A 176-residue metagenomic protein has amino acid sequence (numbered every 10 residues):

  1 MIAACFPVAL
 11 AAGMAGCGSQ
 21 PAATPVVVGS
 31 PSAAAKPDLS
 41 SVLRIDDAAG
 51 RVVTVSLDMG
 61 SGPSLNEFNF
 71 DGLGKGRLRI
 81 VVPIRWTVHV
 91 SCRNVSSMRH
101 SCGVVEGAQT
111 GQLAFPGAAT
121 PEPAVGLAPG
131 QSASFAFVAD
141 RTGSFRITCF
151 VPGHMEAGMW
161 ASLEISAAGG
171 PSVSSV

Functional and structural regions predicted by a protein language model:
M1-L65, V173-V176: Extracytoplasmic entry segments of secretory-pathway proteins
A15, S19-P21, P25-P37, S97 (+1 more regions): Extracellular/periplasmic metallocenter environments
D47, I80-V82, L127, A139: Hydrophobic beta-strand core residues of beta-sandwich domains
G50-T87: N-terminal edge beta-strand
E67-F68, V95-P129, M155-G158: Histidine- and aromatic-enriched segments that form or immediately flank copper-ligand environments
T87-R93: Short edge beta-strand/loop segments characteristic of extracellular beta-sandwich folds
V88, H100, A161: Residue-level detector of short, conserved catalytic/binding motifs and their immediate flanks
V90, C102, C149: Divalent metal-coordination and catalytic microenvironments
